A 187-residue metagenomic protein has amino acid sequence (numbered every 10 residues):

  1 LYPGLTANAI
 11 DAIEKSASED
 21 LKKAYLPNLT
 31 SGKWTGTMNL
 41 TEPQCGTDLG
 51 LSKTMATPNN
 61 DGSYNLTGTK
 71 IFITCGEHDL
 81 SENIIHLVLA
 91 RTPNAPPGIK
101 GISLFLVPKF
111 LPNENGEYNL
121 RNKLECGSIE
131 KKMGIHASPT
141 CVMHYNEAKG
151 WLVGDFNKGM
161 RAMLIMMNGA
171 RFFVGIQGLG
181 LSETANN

Functional and structural regions predicted by a protein language model:
L1-K23, P27, S31-G32, S81-I85 (+2 more regions): Internal helix-loop-helix
D11-A17, T47-S52, G76-D79, N83-I85 (+5 more regions): Short acidic, glycine/serine/threonine-rich loops at helix termini
W34-L40, T69, N122-S128: Short Pro/Gly-enriched beta-strand edge/turn motifs at strand-loop
T37-H78: Flexible, glycine/threonine-enriched loop-and-boundary segments that flank and lead into catalytic domains of large
Q44-T47, E77-D79, P96, K132-S138: Short Gly/Pro-enriched turn/cap motifs at secondary-structure boundaries
S63, T67-R121: A short core secondary-structure module
F72, L111-G127, K132, P139-A170 (+1 more regions): A glycine-rich, basic-preceded beta-loop-alpha segment at the flavin cofactor/substrate interface of flavin-utilizing
R171-N187: Extended amphipathic alpha-helical segments enriched in small hydrophobics
